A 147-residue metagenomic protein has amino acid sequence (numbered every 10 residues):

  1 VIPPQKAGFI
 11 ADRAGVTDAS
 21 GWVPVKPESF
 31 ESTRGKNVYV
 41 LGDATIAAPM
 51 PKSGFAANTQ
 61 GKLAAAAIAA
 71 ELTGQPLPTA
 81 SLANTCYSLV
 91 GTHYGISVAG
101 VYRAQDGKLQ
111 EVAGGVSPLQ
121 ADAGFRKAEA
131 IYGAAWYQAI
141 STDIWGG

Functional and structural regions predicted by a protein language model:
V1-I2, G35, Y39, L63 (+3 more regions): Broad hydrophobic/π-residue packing in well-ordered secondary structure
V1-K62, A70: FAD-site-proximal beta/loop scaffold in flavoenzymes
P3-K6, C86, V90-Y94: Glycine-rich beta-alpha junction loops
D12, T33, G42, N58 (+6 more regions): Generic signature of intrinsically disordered, low-complexity segments enriched in small/polar residues
S20, S29-S32, S53, S81 (+5 more regions): Generic serine detector
G21-Y39, V90-E111: FAD-binding beta-loop-beta segment adjacent to the flavin cofactor pocket
A44-N84, S88-V90, V98-A99: A conserved FAD-binding loop/helix module that cradles the flavin
V98-G147: C-terminal auxiliary extensions adjacent to catalytic cores
